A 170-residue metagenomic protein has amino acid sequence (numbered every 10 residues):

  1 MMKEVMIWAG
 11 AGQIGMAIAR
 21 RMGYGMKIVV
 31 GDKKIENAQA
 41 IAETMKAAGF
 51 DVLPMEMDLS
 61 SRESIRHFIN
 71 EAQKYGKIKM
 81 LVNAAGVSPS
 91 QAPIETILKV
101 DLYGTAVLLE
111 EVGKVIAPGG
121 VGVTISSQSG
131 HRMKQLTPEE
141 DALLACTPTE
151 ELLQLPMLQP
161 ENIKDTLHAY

Functional and structural regions predicted by a protein language model:
M1-V29: Canonical Rossmann dinucleotide-binding motif of NAD(H)/NADP(H)-dependent dehydrogenases/reductases, specifically
I7-A9, K77-G86, G120-S127: Rossmann-fold scaffold of SDR-type NAD(P)-dependent oxidoreductases
Y24-A40: Conserved glycine-rich Rossmann-like NAD(P)H-binding loop of the short-chain dehydrogenase/reductase
M45-E63: Rossmann-fold cofactor-recognition segment
S60-G76: Conserved Rossmann-fold cofactor-binding substructure of NAD(P)-dependent oxidoreductases
F68, V82, L108-V112, I116: Hydrophobic positions on the long internal alpha-helix of Rossmann-like NAD(P)-dependent oxidoreductase domains
P89-Q91, K114, P118-Y170: Catalytic loop of short-chain dehydrogenase/reductase
